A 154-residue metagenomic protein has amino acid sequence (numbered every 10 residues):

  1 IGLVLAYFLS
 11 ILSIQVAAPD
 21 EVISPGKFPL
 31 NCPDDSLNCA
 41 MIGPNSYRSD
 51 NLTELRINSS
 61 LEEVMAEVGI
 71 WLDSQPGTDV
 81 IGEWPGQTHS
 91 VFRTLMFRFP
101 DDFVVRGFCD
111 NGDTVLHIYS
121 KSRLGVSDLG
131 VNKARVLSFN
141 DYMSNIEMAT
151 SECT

Functional and structural regions predicted by a protein language model:
I1-L5: N-terminal Sec-pathway targeting helices
A6-T154: Ser/Thr-rich, low-complexity intrinsically disordered terminal regions
